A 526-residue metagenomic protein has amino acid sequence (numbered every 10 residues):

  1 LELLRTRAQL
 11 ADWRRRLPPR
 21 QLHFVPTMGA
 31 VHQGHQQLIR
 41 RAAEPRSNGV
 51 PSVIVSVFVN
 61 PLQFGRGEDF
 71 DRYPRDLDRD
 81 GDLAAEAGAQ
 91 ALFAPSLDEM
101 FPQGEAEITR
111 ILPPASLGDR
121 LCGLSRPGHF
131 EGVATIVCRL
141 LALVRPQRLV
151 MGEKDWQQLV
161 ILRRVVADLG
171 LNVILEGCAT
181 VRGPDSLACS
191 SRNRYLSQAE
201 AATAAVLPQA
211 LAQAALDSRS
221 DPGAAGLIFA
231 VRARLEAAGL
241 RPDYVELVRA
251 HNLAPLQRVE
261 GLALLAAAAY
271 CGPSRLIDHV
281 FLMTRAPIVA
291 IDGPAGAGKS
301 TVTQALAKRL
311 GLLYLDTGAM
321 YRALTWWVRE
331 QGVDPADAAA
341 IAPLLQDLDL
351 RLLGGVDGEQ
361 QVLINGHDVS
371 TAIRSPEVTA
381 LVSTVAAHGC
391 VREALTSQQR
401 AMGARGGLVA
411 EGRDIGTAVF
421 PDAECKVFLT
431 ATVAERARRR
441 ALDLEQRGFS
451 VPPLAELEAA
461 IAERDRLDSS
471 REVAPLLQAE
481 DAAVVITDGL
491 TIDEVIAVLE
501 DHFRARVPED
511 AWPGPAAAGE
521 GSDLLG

Functional and structural regions predicted by a protein language model:
L1-N252, V280: Nucleotidyltransferase catalytic core that binds NTPs
F64-Y73, L83, R309-R374: N-terminal phosphate/diphosphate-binding loop that engages ATP/GTP or pyrophosphate donors across diverse enzyme folds
A94, L353-G355, Q399-G406, R413-D422 (+1 more regions): Small-molecule kinase domains that catalyze NTP-dependent phosphoryl transfer to phosphate-bearing small molecules
I161-R163, L169, S370-Q446: ATP-dependent NMP and nucleoside kinases share a basic, alpha-helical "lid"
G296: Walker A (P-loop) phosphate-binding loop of P-loop NTPases
K299: Conserved lysine of the Walker
L363-S370, A441-Q446, S450, R466-G526: NTP-dependent small-molecule kinase module
